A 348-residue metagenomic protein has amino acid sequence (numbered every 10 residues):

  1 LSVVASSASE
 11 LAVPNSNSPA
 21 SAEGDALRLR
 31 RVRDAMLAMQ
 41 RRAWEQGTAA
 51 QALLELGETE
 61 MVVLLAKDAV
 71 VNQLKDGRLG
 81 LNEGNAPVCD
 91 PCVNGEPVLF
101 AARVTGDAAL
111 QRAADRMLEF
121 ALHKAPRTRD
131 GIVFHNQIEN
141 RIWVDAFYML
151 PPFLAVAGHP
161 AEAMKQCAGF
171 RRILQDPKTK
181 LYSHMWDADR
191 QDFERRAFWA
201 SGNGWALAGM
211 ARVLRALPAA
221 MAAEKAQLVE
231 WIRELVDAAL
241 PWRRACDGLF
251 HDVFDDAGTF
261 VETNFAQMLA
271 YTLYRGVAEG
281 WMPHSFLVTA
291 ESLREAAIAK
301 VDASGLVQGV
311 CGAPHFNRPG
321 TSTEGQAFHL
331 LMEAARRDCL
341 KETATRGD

Functional and structural regions predicted by a protein language model:
S6-A12: Bacterial Sec-dependent signal peptides at the C-terminal "C-region" and cleavage site
P14-G47, A52-C89, V93-P97, A101-R116 (+3 more regions): CBM-like carbohydrate-recognition segments
N72-D189, E194-R196: Extended ligand-binding groove/face enriched in aromatic
R129, R244, N317: Extracellular glycan-interacting surfaces
R141-F147, P151-D252, T259-A270, H284-V310 (+2 more regions): Extended ligand-binding clefts on enzyme/binding-domain cores
